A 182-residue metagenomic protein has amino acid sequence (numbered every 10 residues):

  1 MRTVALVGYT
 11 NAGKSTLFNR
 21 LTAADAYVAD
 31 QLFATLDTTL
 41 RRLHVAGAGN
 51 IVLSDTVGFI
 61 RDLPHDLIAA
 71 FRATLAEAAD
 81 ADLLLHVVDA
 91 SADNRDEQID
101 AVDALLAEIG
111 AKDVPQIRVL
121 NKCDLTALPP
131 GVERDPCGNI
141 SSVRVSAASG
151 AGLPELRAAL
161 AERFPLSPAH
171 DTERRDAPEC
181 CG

Functional and structural regions predicted by a protein language model:
M1-A23, A34, D93-G182: C-terminal-of-GTPase-core extension/linker across diverse P-loop GTPases
M1-L83: Conserved G1/Walker A P-loop phosphate-binding module
L53, V87, V119: Generic enzyme active-site microenvironment
T56, A90, K122: Walker B catalytic acidic pair
L67-A92, A104-A111, S146: Inter-motif core of Ras-like GTPase G domains
